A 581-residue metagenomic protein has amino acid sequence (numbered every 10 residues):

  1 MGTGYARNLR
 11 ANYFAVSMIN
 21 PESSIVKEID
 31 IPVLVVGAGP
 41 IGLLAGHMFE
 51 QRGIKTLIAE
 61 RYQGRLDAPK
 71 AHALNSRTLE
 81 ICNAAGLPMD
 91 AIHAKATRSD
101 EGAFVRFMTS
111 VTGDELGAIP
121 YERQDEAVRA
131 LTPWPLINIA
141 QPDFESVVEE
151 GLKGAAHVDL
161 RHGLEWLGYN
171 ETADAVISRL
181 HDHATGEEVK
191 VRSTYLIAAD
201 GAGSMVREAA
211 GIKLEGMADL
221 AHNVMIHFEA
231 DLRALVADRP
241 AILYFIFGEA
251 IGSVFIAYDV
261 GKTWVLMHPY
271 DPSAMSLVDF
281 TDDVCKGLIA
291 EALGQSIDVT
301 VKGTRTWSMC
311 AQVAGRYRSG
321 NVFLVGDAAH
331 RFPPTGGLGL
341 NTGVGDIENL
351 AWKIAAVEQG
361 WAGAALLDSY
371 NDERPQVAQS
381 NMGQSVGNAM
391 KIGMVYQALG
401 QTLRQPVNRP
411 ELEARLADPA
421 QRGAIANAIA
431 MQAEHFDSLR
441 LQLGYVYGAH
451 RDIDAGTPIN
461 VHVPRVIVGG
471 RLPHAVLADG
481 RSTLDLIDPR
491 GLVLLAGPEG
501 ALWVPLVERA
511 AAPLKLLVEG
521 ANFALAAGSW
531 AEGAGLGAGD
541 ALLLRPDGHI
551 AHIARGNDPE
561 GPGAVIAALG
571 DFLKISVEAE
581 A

Functional and structural regions predicted by a protein language model:
G4-P32, V36, A45, Q51-R52 (+7 more regions): Helical substrate-recognition/capping region of FAD-dependent monooxygenase/halogenase enzymes
I29-I31, T185-Y195: Core beta-strand elements of the Rossmann-like FAD/NAD(P) dinucleotide-binding domain in flavoenzyme oxidoreductases
V36, V191-G201: Short hydrophobic core segments
E50-K70: Glycine-rich FAD pyrophosphate-binding loop
D67-K70, L74-G151, F247: Active-site-adjacent segment of FAD-dependent monooxygenases/related oxidoreductases
T109-D143, E187, A237, G248-G303 (+1 more regions): Conserved FAD/dinucleotide-binding core of flavoprotein oxidoreductases
H162-V176: A conserved short coil-to-beta-strand element within the FAD-binding core of flavoproteins
D259, V278-L338, T342, V377 (+1 more regions): FAD/FMN-dependent oxidoreductases across multiple families
